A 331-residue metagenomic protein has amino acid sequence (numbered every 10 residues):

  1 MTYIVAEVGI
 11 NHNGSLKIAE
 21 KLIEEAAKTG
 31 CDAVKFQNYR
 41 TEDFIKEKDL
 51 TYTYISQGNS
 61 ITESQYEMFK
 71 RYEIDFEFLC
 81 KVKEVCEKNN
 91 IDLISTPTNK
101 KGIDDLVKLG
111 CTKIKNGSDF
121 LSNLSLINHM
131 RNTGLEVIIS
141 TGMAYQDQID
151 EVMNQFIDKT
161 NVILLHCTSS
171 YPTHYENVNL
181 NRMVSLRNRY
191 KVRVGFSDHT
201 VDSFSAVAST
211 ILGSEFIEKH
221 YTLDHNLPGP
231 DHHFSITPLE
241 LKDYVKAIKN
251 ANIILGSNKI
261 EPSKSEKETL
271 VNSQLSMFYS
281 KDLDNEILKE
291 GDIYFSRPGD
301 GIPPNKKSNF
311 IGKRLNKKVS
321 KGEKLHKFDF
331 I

Functional and structural regions predicted by a protein language model:
M1-I331: Catalytic cores and adjacent flexible loops of soluble metabolic enzymes that perform enolate/carbanion chemistry on
